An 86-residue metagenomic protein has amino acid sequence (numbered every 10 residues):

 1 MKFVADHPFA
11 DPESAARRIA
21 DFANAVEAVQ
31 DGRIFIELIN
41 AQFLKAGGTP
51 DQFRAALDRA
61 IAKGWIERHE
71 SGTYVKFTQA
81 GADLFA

Functional and structural regions predicted by a protein language model:
M1-P50: Short amphipathic alpha-helical interface segments
R18, L38, A55-R59, K76: Amphipathic alpha-helical interaction segments
K45, W65, D83-A86: Alpha-helix boundary/capping detector
G47-A62: Short amphipathic alpha-helical interaction segments
A62-S71: A short, conserved structural fragment
E70-A86: Accessory beta->alpha helical hairpin/"wing" motif in late/C-terminal subdomains of nucleic-acid enzymes
